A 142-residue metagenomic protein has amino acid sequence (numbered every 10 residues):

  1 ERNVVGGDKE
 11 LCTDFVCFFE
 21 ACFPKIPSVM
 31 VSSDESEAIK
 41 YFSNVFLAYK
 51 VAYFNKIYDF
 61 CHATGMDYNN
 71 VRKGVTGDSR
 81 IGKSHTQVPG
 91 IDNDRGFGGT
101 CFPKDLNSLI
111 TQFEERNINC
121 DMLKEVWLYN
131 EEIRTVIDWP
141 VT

Functional and structural regions predicted by a protein language model:
E1-S84, Q112-N119, Y129: Internal alpha-helical scaffold of NAD(P)-dependent oxidoreductase catalytic cores
N3, I137-T142: Acidic, glycine/proline-rich low-complexity segments that act as flexible tails and inter-domain linkers
Y68-K124, T135-W139: C-terminal substrate-binding/catalytic lobe of Rossmann-fold NAD(P)-dependent oxidoreductases
L128-R134: A short beta-alpha structural unit
